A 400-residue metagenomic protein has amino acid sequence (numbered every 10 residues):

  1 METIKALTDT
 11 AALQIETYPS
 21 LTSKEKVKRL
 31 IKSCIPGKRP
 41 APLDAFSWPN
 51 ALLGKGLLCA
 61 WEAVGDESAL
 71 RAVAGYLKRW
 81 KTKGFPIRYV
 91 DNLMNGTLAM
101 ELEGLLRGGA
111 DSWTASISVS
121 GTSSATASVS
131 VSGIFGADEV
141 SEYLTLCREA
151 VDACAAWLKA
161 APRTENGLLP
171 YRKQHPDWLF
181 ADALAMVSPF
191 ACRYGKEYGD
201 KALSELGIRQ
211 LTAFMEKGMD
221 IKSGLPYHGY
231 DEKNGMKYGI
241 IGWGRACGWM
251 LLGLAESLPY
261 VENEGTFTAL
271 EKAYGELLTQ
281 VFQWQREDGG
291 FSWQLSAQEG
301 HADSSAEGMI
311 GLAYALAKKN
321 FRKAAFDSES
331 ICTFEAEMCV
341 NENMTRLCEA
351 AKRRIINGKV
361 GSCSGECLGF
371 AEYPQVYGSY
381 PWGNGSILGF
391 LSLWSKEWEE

Functional and structural regions predicted by a protein language model:
E2-A51, C59, A63, R79 (+9 more regions): CBM-like carbohydrate-recognition segments
A45, L179-M186, G199, L206 (+5 more regions): Short, contiguous, pocket-lining structural segments that sit at or immediately flank catalytic/ligand-binding sites
C59, R79, A153-A160, M186 (+7 more regions): Alpha-helical scaffold segments in carbohydrate-active enzymes
V64, G109, Y194-E205, S257-T268 (+1 more regions): Inter-helical turn/loop segments and adjacent helix faces that build the functional surface of alpha-helical bundle
R71, T82-S112, F135-D231, K237-I240: Extended ligand-binding groove/face enriched in aromatic
D111-S112, S116-S120, S124, S128-S141 (+1 more regions): Ser/Thr/Pro-rich low-complexity tandem-repeat tracts
W249-L295: Oxyanion-binding "anion nests"
